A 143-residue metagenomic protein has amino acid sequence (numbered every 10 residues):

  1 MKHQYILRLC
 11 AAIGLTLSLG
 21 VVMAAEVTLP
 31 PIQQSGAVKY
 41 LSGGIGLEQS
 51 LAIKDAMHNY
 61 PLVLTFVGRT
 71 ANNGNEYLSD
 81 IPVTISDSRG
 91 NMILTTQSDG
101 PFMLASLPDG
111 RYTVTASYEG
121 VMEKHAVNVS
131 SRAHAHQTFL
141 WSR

Functional and structural regions predicted by a protein language model:
K2-A11: Bacterial N-terminal signal peptides that target proteins for export
S18-V21: N-terminal signal peptide c-region/cleavage motif recognized by signal peptidases
A24-I81, Y118-R143: Primarily secretory-pathway and cell-envelope proteins
I81-I93: Short amphipathic beta-strand segments in non-cytosolic proteins
I93-S98, V129: Short beta-strand segments within Ig-like beta-sandwich modules, predominantly Fibronectin type-III
G100-S106: Short, surface-exposed beta-strand/beta-hairpin micro-motifs centered on an aromatic residue
P108-D109, S131: Surface-exposed loops/turns
G110-A116: A short tyrosine-centered beta-strand micro-motif
